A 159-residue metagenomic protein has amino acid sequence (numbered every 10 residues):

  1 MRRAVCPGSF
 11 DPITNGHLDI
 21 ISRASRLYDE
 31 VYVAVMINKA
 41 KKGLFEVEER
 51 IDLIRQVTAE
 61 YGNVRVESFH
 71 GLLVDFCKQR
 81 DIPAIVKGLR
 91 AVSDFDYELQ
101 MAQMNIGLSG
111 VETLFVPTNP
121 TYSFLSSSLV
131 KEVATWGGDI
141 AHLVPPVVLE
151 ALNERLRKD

Functional and structural regions predicted by a protein language model:
M1-D159: Nucleotidyltransferase catalytic core that binds NTPs
